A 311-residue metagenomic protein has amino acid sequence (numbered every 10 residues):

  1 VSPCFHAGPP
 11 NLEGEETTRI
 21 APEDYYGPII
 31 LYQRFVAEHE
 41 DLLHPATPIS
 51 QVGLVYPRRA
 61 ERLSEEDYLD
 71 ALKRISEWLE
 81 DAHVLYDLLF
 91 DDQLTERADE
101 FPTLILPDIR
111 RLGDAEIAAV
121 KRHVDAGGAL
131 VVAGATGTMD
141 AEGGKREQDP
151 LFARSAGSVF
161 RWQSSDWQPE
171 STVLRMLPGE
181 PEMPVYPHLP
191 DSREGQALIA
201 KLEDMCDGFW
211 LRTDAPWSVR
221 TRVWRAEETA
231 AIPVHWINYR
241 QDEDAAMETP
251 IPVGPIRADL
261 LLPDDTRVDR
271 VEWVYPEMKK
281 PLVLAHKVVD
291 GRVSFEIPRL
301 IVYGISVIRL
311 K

Functional and structural regions predicted by a protein language model:
V1-V84, L89, A141-R146, P150 (+5 more regions): Hydrophobic targeting/anchoring helices
P3-C4, L106, V132, W236: Conserved beta-strand positions
P45-I49, A98, D125, E228: Extracellular/periplasmic catalytic domains that process cell-envelope and extracellular macromolecules
D67-P150, E277-I308: Helical hinge/lid and interdomain linker segments adjacent to catalytic or ligand-binding clefts that mediate domain
A231-N238: Short, well-ordered beta-strand segments enriched in hydrophobic/aromatic residues
Y239, L261-D265, L300: Short solvent-exposed strand-capping/beta-turn motif centered on an Asx-Ser/Thr pair
M247-I256, V302-K311: Extended Gly/Ser/Thr-rich low-complexity repeat segments, especially those forming or decorating extracellular
P255-K279: Solvent-exposed beta-hairpin/edge-strand motifs
